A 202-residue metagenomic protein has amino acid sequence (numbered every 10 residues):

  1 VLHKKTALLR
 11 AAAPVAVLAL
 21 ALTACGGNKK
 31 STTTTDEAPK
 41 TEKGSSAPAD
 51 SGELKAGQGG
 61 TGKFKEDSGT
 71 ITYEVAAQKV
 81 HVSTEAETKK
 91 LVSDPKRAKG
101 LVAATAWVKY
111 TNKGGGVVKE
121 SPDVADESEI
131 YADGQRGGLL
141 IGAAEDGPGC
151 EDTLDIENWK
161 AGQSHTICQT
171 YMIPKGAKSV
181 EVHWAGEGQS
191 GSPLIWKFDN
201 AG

Functional and structural regions predicted by a protein language model:
V1-T23: Sec-dependent bacterial lipoprotein signal peptides
L8, L22-S46: Bacterial lipoprotein signal-peptidase II cleavage site
D36-G69: N-terminal low-complexity, Pro/Thr/Ser-rich intrinsically disordered segments that act as propeptides or flexible
Y73, A104-A106, H165: Hydrophobic core residues within well-ordered beta-strands of beta-rich domains
V82-T105, N158-W159: Short, solvent-exposed beta-strand/turn "edge" segments of beta-rich domains on protein surfaces
A104-G115: Short, well-ordered beta-strand segments enriched in hydrophobic/aromatic residues
G115-A161: The feature marks short-to-medium sequence segments in extracytoplasmic or secretory-pathway proteins
Y131, D155-G202: Surface-exposed edge beta-strand/loop patches
